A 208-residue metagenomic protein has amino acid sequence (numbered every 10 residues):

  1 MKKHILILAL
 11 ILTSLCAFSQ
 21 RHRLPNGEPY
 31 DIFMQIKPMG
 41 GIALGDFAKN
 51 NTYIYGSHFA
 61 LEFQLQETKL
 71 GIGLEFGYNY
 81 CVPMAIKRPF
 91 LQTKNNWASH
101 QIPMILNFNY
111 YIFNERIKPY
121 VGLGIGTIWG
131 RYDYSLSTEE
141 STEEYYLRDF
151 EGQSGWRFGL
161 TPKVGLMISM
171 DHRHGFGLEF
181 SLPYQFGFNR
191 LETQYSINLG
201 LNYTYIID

Functional and structural regions predicted by a protein language model:
M1-H4, Q20: Positively charged n-region of N-terminal signal peptides that target proteins for export
L10-F18: Hydrophobic h-region of N-terminal signal peptides that target proteins for export in Gram-negative bacteria
S19-G71, S196-N198, N202-D208: Short glycine/proline- and aromatic-enriched beta-strand/turn motifs that initiate or cap beta-hairpins
Y30-M34, N51-S57, A98-M104, I117 (+2 more regions): Residues that define the transmembrane beta-barrel architecture of outer-membrane proteins
M34-I42, L74-Y80, V121-T127, L166 (+2 more regions): Transmembrane beta-barrel strands of outer-membrane/channel proteins
L44-A48, P89-N96, Y145-G152, Q185-N189: Extracellular loop and loop/strand-boundary signature of outer-membrane beta-barrel proteins
A60-S141, M170-H172, Y205-D208: Gram-negative (and chloroplast) outer-membrane scaffold detector with strong preference for beta-barrel transmembrane
C81, A85, L160-D208: Predominantly the C-terminal beta-signal and adjacent terminal strand-loop region of outer-membrane beta-barrel
